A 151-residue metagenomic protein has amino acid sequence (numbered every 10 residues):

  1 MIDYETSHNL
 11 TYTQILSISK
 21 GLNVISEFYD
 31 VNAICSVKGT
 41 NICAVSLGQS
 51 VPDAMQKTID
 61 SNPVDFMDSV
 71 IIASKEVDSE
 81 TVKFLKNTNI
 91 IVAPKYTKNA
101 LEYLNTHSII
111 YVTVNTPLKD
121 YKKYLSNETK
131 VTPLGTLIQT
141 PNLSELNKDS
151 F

Functional and structural regions predicted by a protein language model:
M1-F151: ATP-dependent carboxylate/acyl-activation modules
